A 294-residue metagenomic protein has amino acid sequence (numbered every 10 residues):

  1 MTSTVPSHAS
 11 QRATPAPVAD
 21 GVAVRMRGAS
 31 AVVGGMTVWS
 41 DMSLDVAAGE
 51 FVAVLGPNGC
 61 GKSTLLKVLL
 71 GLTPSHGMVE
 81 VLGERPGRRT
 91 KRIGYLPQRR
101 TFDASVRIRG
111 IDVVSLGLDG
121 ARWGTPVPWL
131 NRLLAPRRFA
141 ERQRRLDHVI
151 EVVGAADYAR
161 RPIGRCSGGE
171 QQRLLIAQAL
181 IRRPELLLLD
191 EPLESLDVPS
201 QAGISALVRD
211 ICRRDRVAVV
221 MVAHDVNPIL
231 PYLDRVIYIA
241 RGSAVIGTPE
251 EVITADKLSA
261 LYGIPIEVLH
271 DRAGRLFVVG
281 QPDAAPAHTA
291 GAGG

Functional and structural regions predicted by a protein language model:
V24, V38-D41: Conserved structural motif at the start of ABC-family nucleotide-binding domains
G77-K91: Conserved ABC transporter NBD signature motif
V127-Y158: Conserved ABC ATPase "signature" region
P162-C166: Conserved ABC ATPase signature
R183: Conserved catalytic motifs of ABC-family nucleotide-binding domains
L187-E191: Catalytic Walker B motif of ABC-type/P-loop ATPase nucleotide-binding domains
A255, L261-G294: ABC ATPase nucleotide-binding domains
